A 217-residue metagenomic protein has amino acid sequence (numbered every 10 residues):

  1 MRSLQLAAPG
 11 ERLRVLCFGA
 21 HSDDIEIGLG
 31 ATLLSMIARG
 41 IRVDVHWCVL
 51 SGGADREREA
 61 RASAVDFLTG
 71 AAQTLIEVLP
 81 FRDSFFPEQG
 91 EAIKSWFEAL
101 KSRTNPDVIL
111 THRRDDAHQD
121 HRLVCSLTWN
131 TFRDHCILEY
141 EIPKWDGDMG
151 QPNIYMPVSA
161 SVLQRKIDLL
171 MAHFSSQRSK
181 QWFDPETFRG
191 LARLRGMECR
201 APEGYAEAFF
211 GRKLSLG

Functional and structural regions predicted by a protein language model:
M1, P202-G217: Short, basic/aromatic-enriched C-terminal tail that caps enzymatic domains
M1-K144, G150, A172, T187 (+2 more regions): Active-site beta-strand->loop->alpha-helix modules in alpha/beta enzyme cores, enriched in Gly/His/Asp(Glu)
F81, I142, V158-A160, G211: Active-site donor-binding loop signature of nucleotide-sugar glycosyltransferases
D146-S161: Phosphate-binding/catalytic loops
S161-T187: A charged, well-structured terminal subsegment
